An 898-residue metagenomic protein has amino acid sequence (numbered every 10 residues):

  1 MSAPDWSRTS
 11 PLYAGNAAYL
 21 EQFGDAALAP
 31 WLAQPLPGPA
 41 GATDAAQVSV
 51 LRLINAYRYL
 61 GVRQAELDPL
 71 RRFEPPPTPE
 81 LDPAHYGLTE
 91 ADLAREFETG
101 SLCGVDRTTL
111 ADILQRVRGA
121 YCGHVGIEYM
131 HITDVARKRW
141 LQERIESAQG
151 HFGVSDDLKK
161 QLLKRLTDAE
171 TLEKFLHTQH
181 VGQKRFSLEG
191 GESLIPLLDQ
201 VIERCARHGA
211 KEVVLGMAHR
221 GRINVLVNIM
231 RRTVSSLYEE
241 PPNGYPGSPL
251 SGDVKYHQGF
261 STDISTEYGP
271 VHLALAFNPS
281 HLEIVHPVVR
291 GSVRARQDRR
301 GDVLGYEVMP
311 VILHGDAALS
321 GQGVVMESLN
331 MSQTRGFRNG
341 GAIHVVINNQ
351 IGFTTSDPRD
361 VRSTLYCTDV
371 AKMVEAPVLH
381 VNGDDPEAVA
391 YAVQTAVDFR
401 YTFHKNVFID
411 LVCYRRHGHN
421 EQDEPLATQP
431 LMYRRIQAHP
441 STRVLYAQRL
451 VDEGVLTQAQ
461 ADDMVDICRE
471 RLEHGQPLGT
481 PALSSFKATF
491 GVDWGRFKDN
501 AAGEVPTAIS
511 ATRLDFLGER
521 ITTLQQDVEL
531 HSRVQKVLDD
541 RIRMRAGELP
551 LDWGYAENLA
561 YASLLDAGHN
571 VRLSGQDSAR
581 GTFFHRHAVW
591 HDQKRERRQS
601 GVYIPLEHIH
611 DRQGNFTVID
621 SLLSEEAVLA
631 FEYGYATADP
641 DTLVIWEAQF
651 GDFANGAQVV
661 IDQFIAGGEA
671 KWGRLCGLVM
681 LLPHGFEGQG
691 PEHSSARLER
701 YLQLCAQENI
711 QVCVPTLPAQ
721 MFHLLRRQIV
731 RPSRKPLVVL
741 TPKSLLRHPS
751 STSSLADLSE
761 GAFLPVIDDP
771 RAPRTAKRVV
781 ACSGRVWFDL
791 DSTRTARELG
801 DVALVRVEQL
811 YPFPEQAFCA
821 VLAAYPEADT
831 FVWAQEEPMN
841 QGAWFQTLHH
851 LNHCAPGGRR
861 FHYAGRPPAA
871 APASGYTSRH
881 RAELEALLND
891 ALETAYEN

Functional and structural regions predicted by a protein language model:
S2-L194, A210: Extended, charge-enriched "interface" segments that sit outside catalytic cores
A3-D5, P11, N16, Y57-L60 (+7 more regions): Glycine/aspartate-rich loop-and-adjacent alpha/beta segment that forms the canonical ThDP
L53-P69, Q200-I229, H314-Q333, H404 (+5 more regions): Conserved phosphate/anionic-ligand binding catalytic regions in large, soluble enzymes, centered on
G150-L172, Y238-R290, R294-G301, Y603 (+1 more regions): Active-site cores of enzymes that catalyze phosphoryl transfer or operate on phosphate-rich substrates
E203-E212, R232-E240, S265-Y268, A295-E307 (+18 more regions): Secondary-structure transition/capping motifs at alpha-helix termini and the adjoining loop/turn into the next element
K211-E375, L379, F583-D639: Cofactor-binding active-site loop characterized by glycine-rich and histidine/acidic residues
N339-L456, W672-L675, G685-Y701, R731 (+1 more regions): Thiamine diphosphate
T442-R443, E453, T457-V571: Hard-cation-handling environments
